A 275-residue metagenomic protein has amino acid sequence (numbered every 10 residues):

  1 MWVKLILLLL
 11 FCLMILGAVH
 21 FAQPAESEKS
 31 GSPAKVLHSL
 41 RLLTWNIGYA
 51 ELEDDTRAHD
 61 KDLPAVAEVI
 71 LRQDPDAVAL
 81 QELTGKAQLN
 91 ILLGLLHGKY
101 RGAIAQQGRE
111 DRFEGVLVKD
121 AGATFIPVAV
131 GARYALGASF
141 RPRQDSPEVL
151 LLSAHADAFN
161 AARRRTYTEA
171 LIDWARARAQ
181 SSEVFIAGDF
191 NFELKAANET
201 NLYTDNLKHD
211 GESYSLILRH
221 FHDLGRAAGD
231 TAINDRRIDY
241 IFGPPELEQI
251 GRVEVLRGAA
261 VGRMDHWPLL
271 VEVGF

Functional and structural regions predicted by a protein language model:
W2-L95, F275: N-terminal, active-site-proximal structural segment of metallo-dependent hydrolase catalytic domains
G17-S32, S139, R176-F185, F192-F275: Metal-dependent phosphoester-hydrolase catalytic domains
A34-L37, L71-R72, G94-G98, G108-E110 (+6 more regions): Extracellular/periplasmic catalytic domains that process cell-envelope and extracellular macromolecules
R41-I47, V66-L89, A138, L150-A154 (+3 more regions): Active-site beta-strand/loop signature of hydrolases that rely on acidic residues for catalysis
I47-A50, L83-A87, G108-D111, H155-N160 (+3 more regions): Solvent-exposed loop/turn segments at secondary-structure junctions within structured extracellular/periplasmic domains
D54-R57, I91-L92, R163-R165, A196-L202: Short aromatic-enriched loop/helix-cap "lid" or pocket-rim segments at secondary-structure transitions that line
D62, V66, Q88, L92 (+2 more regions): Stable alpha-helical elements in mature extracytoplasmic
A77, Q81-A156, G251: Structured beta-strand-rich core segments of catalytic domains in phosphoester-bond hydrolases
